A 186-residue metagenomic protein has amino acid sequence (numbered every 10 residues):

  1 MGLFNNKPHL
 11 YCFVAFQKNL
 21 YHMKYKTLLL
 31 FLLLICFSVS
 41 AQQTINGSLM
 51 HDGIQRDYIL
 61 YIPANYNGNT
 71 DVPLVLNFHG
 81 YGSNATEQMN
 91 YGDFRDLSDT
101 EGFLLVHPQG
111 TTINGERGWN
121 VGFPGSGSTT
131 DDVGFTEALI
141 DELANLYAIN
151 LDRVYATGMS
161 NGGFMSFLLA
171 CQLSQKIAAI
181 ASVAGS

Functional and structural regions predicted by a protein language model:
M1-Q43: Bacterial Sec-dependent N-terminal signal peptides
V39-L74, T86-E87, T100, L104 (+4 more regions): A domain-start/cap signature at the N-terminus of enzymes
V75-G80, H107: Structural cue for short, hydrophobic secondary-structure segments
G80-N84, I113: Serine-hydrolase catalytic-loop signature spanning alpha/beta hydrolases and amidase-signature enzymes
A85-F94: The serine-hydrolase catalytic nucleophile loop
R95, D141, F167-L168: Active-site phosphate/pyrophosphate- and oxyanion-stabilizing loops and adjacent acidic/basic residues in soluble
Q109-D131: Cap/lid segment of the alpha/beta-hydrolase catalytic domain
G125-A148: Alpha/beta-hydrolase active-site loop
